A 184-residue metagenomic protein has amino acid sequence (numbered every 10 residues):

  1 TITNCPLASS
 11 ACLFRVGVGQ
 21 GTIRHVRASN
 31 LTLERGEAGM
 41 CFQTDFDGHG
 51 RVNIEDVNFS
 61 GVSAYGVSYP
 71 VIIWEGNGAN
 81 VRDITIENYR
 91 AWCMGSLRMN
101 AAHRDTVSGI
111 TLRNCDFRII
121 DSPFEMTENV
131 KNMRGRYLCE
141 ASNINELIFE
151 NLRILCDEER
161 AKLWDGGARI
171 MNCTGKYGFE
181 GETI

Functional and structural regions predicted by a protein language model:
T1-I184: Extracellular/periplasmic carbohydrate-active domains that bind, remodel, or depolymerize complex polysaccharides
